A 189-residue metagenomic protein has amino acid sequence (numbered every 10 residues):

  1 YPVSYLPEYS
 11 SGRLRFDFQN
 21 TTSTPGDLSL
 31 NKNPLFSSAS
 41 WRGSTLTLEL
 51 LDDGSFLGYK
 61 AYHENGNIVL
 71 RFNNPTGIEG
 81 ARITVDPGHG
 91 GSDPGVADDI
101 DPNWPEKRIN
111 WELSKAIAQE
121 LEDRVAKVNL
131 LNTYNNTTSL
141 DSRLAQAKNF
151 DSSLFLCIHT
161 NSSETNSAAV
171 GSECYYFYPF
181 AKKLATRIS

Functional and structural regions predicted by a protein language model:
Y1-R82: Signal-peptide-cleaved, periplasmic/extracellular N-terminal interaction regions immediately downstream of the signal
F16, L48-L50, V85, N110 (+3 more regions): Residue-level detector of buried hydrophobic side-chain packing in well-ordered secondary-structure elements
V69-Q146, F150-L154, S163-T165, V170: Active-site histidine-acidic residue metal-binding/catalytic motifs, centered on HxH/HExxH-like signatures
T160-N161, P179: Short, ordered loop/turn segments at secondary-structure junctions
A181-S189: Active-site-adjacent substrate-binding region of metalloamidase/peptidase-like peptide-processing proteins
